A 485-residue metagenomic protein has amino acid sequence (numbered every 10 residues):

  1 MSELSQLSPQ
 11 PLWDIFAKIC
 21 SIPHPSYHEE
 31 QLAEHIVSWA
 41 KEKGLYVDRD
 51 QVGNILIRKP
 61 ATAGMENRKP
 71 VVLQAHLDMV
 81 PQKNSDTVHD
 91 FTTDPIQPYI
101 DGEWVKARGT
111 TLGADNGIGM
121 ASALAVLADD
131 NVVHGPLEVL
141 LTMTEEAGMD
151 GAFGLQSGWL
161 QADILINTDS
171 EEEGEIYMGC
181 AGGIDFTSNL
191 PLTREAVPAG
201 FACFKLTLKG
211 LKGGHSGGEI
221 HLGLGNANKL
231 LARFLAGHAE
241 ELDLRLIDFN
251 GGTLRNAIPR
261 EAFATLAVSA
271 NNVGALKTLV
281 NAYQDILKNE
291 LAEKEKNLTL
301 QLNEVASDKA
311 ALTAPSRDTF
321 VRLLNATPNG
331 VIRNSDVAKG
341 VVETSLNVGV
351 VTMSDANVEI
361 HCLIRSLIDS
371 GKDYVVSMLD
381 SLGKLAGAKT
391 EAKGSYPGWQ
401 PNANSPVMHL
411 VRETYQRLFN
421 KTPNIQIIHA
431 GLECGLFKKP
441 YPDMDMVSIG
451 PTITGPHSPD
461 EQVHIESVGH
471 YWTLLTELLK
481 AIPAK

Functional and structural regions predicted by a protein language model:
S2-E103: Acidic/His- and Gly-rich active-site-bordering loop/insert found across diverse amide/peptide-bond hydrolases
L4, P9-W13, D336, E343-V358 (+2 more regions): Zn-dependent metallopeptidase/amidohydrolase metal-coordination segment
P23, E103-K106, E146-A147, G154-R365: Midchain, well-structured core segments that form catalytic/ion-binding scaffolds
M65-A147, A152-D163, P328-S335, G340-V342 (+1 more regions): Active-site metal-coordination/substrate-binding segment of hydrolases, especially metallo-dependent peptidases
E66-N67, A270-L279, D369-V375: Short, conserved charged micro-motifs
L224-E241, N272-V273, T319-N325, R333 (+4 more regions): His/Asp/Glu-rich mid-to-C-terminal helical/loop segments that flank catalytic regions of hydrolases
N226-N228, A232-F249, P401-M444: Active-site-adjacent substrate-binding region of metalloamidase/peptidase-like peptide-processing proteins
V341-A430: Substrate-recognition/cap regions that form aromatic- and gly/pro-loop-enriched pockets for small-molecule ligands
